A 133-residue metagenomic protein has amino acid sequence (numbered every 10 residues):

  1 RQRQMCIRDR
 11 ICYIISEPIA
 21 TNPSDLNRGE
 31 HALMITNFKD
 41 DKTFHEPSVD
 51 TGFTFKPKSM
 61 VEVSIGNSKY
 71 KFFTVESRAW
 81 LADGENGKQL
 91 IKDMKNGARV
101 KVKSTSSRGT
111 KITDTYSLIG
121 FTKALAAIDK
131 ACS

Functional and structural regions predicted by a protein language model:
R1-S133: A generic "folded-domain core" signal
